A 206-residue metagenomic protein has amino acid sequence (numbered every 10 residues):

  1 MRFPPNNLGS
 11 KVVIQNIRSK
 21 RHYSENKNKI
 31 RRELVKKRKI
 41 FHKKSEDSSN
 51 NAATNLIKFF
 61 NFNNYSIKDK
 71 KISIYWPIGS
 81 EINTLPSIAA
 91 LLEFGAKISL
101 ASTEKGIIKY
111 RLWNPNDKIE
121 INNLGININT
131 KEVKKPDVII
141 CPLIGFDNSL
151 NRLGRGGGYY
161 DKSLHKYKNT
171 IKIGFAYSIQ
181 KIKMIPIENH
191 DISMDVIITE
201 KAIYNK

Functional and structural regions predicted by a protein language model:
R2-T130, K134: N-terminal active-site beta-alpha-beta segment that forms phosphate/nucleotide-binding and substrate-recognition loops
G106-K206: Conserved phosphate- and dinucleotide-binding cores of soluble alpha/beta proteins, encompassing both enzyme active
